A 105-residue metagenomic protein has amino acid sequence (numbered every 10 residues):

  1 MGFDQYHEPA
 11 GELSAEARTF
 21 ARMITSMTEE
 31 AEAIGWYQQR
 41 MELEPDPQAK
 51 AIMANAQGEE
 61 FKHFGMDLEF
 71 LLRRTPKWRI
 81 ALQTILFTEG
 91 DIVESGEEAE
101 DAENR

Functional and structural regions predicted by a protein language model:
M1-R105: Iron-associated oxidoreductase/ferritin-like identity signal
